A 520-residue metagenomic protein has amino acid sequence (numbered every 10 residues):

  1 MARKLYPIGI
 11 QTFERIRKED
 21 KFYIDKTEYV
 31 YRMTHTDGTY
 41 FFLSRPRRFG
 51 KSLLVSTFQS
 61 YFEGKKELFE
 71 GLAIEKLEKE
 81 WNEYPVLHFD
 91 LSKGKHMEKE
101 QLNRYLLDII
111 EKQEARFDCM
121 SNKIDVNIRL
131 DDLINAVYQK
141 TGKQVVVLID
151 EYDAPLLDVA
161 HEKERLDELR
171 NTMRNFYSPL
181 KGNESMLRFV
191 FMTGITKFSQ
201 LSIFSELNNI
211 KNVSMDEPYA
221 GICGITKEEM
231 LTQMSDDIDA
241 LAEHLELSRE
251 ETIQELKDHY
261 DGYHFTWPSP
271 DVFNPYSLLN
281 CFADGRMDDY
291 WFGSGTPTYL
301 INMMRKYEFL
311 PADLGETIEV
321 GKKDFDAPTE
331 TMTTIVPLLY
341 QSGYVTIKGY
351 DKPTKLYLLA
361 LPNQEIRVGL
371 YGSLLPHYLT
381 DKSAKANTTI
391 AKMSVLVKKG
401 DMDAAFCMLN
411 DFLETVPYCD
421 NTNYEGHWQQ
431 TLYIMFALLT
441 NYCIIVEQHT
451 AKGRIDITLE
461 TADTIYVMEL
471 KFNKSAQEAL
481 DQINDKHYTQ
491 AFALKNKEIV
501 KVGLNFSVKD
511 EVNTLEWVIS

Functional and structural regions predicted by a protein language model:
M1-Y424, L439-T440: Phosphate-binding site recognition
V137-T141, M435-A462: Active-site metal-binding core of divalent-cation-utilizing nuclease and nuclease-like domains
V146, T464-Y466, V500: Structural motif
D167-N171, F472-T489: Mg2+/Mn2+-dependent nuclease catalytic core
F176-N183, P337-V345, Y433-A437, Q482-V502: Metal-dependent nuclease catalytic cores in nucleic-acid-processing enzymes, especially RNase H-like/related
L432, I455-F472, K486: Conserved catalytic cores of phosphodiester-cleaving nucleases, focusing on short active-site segments
A491, K495-S520: Domain-level recognition of nuclease-like catalytic cores that cleave nucleotide substrates
